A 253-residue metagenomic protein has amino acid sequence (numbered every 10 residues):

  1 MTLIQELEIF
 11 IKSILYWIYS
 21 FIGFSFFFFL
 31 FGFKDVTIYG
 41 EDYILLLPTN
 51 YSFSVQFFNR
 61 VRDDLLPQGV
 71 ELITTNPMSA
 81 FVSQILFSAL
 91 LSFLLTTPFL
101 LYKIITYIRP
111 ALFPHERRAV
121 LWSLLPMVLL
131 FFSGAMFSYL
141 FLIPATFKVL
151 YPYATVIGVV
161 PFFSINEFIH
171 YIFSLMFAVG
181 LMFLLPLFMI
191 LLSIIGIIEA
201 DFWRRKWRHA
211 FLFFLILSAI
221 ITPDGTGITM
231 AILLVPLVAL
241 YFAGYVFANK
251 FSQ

Functional and structural regions predicted by a protein language model:
M1-Q253: Membrane topogenic/interface segments and analogous intrinsically disordered interaction regions
